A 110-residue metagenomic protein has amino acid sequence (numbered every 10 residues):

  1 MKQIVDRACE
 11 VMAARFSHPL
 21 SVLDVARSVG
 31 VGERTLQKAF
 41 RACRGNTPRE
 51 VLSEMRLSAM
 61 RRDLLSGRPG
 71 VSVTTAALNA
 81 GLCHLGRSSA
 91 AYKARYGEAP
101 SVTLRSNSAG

Functional and structural regions predicted by a protein language model:
M1-E10, A14-R15: Acidic, glycine-rich loop-and-beta core segments that form the ion-binding/anion-interacting portion of active sites
E10, P19-D24, A42-C83, S106-G110: Terminal helix-turn-helix DNA-binding modules in bacterial transcription factors
D24-E33, Q37: Helix-turn-helix
R27, L78, A94: Alpha-helical residues within the helix-turn-helix
S28, L82-C83, R87: Short, basic interhelical loop/turn and adjoining N-cap of the next helix at nucleic-acid- or acidic-partner-contacting
R34, L85-G86, S101: Key DNA-contact positions within bacterial/archaeal DNA-binding proteins
L36, F40, R87-S88, Y92: Short hydrophobic/aromatic patch on the recognition helix
